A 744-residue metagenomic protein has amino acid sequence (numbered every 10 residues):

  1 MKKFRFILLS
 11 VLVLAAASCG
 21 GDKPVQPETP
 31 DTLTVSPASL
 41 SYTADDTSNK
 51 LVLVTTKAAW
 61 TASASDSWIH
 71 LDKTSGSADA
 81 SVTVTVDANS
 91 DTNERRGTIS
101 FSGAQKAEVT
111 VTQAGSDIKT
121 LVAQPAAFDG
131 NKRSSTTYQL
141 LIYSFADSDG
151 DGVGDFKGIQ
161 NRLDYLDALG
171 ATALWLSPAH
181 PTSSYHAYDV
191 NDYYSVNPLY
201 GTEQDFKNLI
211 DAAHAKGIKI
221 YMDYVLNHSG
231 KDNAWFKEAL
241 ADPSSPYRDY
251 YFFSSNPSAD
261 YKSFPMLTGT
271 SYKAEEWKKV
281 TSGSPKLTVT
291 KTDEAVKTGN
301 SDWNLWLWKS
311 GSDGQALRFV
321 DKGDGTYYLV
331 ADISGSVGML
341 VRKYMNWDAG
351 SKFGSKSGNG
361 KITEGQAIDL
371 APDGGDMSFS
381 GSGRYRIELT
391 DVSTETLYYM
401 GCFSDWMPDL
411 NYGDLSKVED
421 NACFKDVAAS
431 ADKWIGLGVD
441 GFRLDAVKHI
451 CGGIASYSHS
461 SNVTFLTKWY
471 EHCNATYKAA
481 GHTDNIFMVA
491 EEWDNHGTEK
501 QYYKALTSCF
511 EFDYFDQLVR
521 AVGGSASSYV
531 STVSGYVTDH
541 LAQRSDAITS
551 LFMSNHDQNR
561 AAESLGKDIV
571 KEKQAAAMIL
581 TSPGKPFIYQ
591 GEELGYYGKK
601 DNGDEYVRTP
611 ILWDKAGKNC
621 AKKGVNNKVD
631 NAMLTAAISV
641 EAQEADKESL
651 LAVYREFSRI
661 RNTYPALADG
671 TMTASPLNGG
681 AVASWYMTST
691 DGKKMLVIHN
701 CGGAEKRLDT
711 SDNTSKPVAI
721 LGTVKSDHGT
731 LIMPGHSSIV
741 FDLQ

Functional and structural regions predicted by a protein language model:
F4-S39, E108-V122, A126: Bacterial Sec-dependent N-terminal signal peptides
K23-Q26, I99, D117-A123, F128-N131 (+3 more regions): Insoluble glucan recognition modules
T32-L33, L53-T83: Surface-exposed binding patches on compact interaction domains or structured appendages
N93-A104: A short beta-strand micro-motif common to beta-rich folds, especially ectodomain repeats
T120, H228, F236-A239, G283-P285 (+14 more regions): Active-site-proximal helices and loops of the catalytic beta/alpha 8
L121-K286, V341, S382-R384, E388-D420 (+2 more regions): Acidic/aromatic-lined carbohydrate-recognition and catalytic surfaces of CAZymes acting on diverse glycans
Y385, D727-Q744: C-terminal beta-strand-rich structural cap/linker in extracellular carbohydrate-active enzymes
A479-H482, F552-N555, R560, G566-M695 (+1 more regions): Loop/helix patches that line or flank the sugar-binding groove of alpha-linked glycan CAZymes
